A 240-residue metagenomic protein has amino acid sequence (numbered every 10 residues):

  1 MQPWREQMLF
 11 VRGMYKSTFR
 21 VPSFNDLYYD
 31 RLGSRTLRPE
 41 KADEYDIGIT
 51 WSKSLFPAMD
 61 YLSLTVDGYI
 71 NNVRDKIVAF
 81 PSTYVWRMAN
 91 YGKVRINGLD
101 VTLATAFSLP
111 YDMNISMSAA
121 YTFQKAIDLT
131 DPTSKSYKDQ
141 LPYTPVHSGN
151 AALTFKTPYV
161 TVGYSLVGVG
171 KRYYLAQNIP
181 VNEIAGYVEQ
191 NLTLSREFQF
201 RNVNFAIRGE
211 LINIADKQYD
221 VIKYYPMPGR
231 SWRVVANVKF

Functional and structural regions predicted by a protein language model:
M1-Q2, I47-W51, V101-T105, A119 (+5 more regions): Residues on the lipid-exposed face of transmembrane beta-strands in outer-membrane beta-barrel proteins
Q2, V11-M14, R20, E40-L99 (+1 more regions): Membrane-embedded beta-barrel scaffold of Gram-negative outer-membrane proteins
W4-E6, S17, F155-Y159, F198-N202 (+1 more regions): A generic beta-sheet turn/junction motif
P22-L32, I77-V85, D128-S134, V169-A176 (+2 more regions): Flexible, solvent-exposed coil segments and beta strand-coil junctions, predominantly the extracellular/periplasmic
D30-L37, Y84-Y91, T133-Q140, Q177-N182 (+1 more regions): Extracellular loop and loop/strand-boundary signature of outer-membrane beta-barrel proteins
K41-Y45, I70, R95-L99, Y143-G149 (+2 more regions): Residues that define the transmembrane beta-barrel architecture of outer-membrane proteins
P57-N72, A89-Y174, N202-N204, A215: Gram-negative outer-membrane beta-barrel transporters
Y69, R74, S108, I115 (+3 more regions): C-terminal beta-signal and adjacent terminal beta-strands/loops of Gram-negative outer-membrane beta-barrel proteins
